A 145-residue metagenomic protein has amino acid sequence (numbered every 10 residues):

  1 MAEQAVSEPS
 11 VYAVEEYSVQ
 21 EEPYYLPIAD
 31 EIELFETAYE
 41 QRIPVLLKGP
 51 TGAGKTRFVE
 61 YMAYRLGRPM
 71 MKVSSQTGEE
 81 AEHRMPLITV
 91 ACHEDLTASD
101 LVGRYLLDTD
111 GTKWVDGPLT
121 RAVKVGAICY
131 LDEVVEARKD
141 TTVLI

Functional and structural regions predicted by a protein language model:
M1-I145: AAA+ P-loop NTPase catalytic core and its hallmark functional loops
